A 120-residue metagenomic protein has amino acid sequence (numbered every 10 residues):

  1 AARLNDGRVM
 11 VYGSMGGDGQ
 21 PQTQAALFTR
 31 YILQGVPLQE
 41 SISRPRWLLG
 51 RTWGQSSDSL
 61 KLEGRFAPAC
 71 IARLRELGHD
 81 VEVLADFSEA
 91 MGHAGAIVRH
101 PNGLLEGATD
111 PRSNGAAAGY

Functional and structural regions predicted by a protein language model:
A1-F87: Proteins synthesized as precursors that undergo proteolytic processing into mature forms
R65-Y120: Cofactor-centric catalytic regions
